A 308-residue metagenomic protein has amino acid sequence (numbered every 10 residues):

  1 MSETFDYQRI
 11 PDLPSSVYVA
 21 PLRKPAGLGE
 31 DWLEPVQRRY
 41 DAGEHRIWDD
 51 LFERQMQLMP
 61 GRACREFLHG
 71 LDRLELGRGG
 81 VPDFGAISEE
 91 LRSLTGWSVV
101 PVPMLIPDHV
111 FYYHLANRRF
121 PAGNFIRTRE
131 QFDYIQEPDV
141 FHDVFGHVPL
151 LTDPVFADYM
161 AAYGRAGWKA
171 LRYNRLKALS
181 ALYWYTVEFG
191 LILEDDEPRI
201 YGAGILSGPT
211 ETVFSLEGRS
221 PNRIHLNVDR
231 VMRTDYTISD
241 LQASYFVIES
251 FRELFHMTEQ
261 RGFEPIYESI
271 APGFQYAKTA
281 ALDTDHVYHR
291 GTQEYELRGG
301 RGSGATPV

Functional and structural regions predicted by a protein language model:
M1-L151, A243, I248-V308: The feature captures two recurrent sequence modes
G85, D139-H142, A157, A161 (+1 more regions): Non-catalytic, well-ordered alpha-helical scaffold segments
P101-I106, D158-M160, N174-R175, E197: Short coil/turn segments at secondary-structure boundaries
H109, Y159, S215-E217: Alpha-helix termini
H114-R118, W168, L206-V213, I224 (+1 more regions): Short amphipathic alpha-helical patches
G146-A170: Beta-strand-enriched cores of mature, soluble protein domains
R165, K169-A203, S207: Extended, Lys/Arg-enriched charged tracts that mediate electrostatic binding to polyanionic substrates
G204-G273: A recognition module on extended beta-rich or small alphabeta surfaces enriched in W/G with H and D/E
